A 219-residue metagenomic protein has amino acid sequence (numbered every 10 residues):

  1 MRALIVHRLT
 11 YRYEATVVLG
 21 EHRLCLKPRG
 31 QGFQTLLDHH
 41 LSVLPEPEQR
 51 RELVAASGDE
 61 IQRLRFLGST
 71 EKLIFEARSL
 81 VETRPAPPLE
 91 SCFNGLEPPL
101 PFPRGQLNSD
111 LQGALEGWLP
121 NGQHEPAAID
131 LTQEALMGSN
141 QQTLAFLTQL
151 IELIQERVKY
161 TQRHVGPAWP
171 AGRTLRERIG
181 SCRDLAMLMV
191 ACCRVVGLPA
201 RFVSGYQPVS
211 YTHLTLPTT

Functional and structural regions predicted by a protein language model:
M1-D130, E134, N140-Q142: Linear, non-domain "peripheral" regions
L9, A77, L150, R178-G205: Cysteine-centered nucleophilic/redox motifs
V81, Y206, L216: Hydrophobic pocket-lining residues within nucleotide cofactor-binding pockets
P85-P88, Q162, C193, G197-A200: Long, hydrophobic, amphipathic alpha-helical segments used as structural scaffolds
P98-G180, L188, V196: Secondary-structure boundary elements
G172, Q207-V209: Short, catalytically relevant binding-site loops at active-site mouths
T212-T218: Conserved small/polar residues in nucleotide/adenosyl-binding loops
